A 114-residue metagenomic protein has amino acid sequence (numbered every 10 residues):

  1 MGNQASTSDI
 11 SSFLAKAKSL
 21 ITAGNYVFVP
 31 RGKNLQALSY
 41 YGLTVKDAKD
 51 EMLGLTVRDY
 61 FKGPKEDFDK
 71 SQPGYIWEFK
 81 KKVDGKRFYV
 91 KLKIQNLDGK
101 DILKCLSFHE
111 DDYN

Functional and structural regions predicted by a protein language model:
M1-S11, A15-A17: N-terminal targeting/trafficking signals and adjacent low-complexity tails
S8, L20-T22, Q95: Short amphipathic alpha-helical "recognition" segments used for binding
S12-P73: Compact soluble domain cores
F13-L14, K81, F108: Generic hydrophobic/packing signal
D69-I94: Basic/aromatic recognition patch in beta-strand/loop cores that engages polyanionic ligands
R87-N114: Enriched for short, Lys/Arg-rich terminal
